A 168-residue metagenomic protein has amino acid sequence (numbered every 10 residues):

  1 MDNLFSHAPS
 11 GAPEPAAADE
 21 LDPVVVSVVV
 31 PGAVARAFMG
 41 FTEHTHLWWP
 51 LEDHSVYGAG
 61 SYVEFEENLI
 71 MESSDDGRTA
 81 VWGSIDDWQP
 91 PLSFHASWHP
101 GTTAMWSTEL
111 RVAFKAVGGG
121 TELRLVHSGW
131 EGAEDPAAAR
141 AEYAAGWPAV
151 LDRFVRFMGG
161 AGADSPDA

Functional and structural regions predicted by a protein language model:
M1-P23: Short acidic N-proximal helix/loop "leader" segments that mark the beginning of a domain or an inter-domain linker
M1-P9, G129-A168: A conserved amphipathic terminal alpha-helix motif
D2-L4, Y62, S74-G119, S128-E131: Hydrophobic-ligand binding "helix-grip"
V25-V26, E43-W82, D167-A168: Short beta-edge strand/loop motif at the mouth of beta-sheet-based domains
P31-W49: Amphipathic alpha-helical segments
A37-F41, I85, F94-A96, L123 (+2 more regions): Hydrophobic pocket/interface hotspot
F41, W48-W49, W88, W98 (+2 more regions): Tryptophan-centric aromatic hotspots in well-structured domains and transmembrane helices
T42-T45, T108, T121: Ser/Thr-centric signal marking residues that sit in or immediately flank functional binding/regulatory motifs
